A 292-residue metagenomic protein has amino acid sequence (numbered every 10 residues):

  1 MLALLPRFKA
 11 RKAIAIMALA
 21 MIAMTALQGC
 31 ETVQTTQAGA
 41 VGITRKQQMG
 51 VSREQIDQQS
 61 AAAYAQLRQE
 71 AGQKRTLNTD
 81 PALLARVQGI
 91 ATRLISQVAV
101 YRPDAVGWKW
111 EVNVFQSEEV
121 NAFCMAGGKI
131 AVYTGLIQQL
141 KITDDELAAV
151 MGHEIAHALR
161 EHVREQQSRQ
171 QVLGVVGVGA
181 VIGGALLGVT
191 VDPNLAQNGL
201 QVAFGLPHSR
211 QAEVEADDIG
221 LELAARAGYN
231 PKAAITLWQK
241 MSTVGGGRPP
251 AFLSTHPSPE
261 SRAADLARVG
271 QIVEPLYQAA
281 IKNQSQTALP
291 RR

Functional and structural regions predicted by a protein language model:
L2-K9, A13-R292: A Zn2+-metalloprotease active-site environment signal
